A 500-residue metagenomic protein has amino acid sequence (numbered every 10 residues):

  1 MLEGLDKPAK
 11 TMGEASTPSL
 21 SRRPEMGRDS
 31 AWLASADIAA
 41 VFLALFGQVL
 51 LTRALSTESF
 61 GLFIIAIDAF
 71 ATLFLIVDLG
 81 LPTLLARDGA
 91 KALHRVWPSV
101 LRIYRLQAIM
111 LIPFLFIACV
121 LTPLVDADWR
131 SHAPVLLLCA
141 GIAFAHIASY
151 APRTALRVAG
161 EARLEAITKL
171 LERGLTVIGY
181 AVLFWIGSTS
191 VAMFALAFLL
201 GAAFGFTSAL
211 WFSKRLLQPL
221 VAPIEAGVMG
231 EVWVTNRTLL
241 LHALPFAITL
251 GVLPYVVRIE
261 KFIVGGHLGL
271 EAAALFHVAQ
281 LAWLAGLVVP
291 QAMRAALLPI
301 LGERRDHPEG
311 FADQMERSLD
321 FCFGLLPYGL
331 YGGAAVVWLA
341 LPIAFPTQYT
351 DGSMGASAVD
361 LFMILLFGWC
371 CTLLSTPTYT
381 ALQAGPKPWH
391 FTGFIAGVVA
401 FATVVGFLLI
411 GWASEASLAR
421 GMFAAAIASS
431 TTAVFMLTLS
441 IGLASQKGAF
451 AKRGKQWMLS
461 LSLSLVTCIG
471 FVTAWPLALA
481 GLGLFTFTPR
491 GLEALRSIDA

Functional and structural regions predicted by a protein language model:
L2, Y104-G251, R258, L479-G483: Hydrophobic transmembrane helix module of multi-pass membrane transport proteins
L2-G13, L101-W129, I178, V182 (+3 more regions): Alpha-helical transmembrane segments of multi-pass membrane transport and lipid-handling proteins
L5, E14, P24-P82, C119 (+5 more regions): Signature of the first transmembrane helix
K7-R22, R163, V191-A197, A209-V257 (+4 more regions): Interhelical loop/hinge segments that connect adjacent transmembrane helices in multipass membrane
M12, F114-L121, L137, W185-I186 (+4 more regions): Transmembrane alpha-helical segments of multi-pass transport proteins
A40-A44, Q48, A66-A86, L138-R157 (+10 more regions): Short runs within selected transmembrane alpha-helices of multi-pass transporters and secretion channels
R53-I65, K91-R102, I112-F144, I186-A195 (+2 more regions): Membrane-interface helix-capping segments at transmembrane helix termini in multi-pass transporters
V77-H94, A279, W283-C322, Y379-A384: Helix-loop junctions and terminal segments of transmembrane helices in multi-pass membrane transport/translocation
